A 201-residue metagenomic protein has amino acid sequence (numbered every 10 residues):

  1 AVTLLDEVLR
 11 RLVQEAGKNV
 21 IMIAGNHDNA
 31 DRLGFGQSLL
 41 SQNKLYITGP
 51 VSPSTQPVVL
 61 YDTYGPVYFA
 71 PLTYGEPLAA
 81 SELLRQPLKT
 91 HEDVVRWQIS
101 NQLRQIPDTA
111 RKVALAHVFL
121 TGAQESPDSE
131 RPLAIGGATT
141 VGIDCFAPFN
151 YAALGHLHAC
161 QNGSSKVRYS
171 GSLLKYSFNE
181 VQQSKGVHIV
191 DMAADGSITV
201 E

Functional and structural regions predicted by a protein language model:
A1-E201: Extended recognition/assembly regions associated with phosphoester-bond processing machinery
